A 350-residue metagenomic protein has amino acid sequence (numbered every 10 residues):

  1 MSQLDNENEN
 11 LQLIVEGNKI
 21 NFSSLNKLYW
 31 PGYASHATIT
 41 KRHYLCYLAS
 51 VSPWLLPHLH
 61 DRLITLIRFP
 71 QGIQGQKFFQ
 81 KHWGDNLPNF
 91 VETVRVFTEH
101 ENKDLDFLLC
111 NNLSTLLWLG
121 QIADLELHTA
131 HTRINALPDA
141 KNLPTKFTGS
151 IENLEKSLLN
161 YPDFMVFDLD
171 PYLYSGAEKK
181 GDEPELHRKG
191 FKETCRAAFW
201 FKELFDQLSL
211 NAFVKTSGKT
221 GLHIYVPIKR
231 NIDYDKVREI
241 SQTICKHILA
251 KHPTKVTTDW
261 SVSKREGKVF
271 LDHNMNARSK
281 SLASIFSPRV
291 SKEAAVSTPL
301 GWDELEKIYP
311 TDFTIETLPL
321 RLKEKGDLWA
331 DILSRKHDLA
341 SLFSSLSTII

Functional and structural regions predicted by a protein language model:
M1-L45, H60, I122, T132-F164 (+3 more regions): C-terminal accessory nucleic-acid interaction domains of nucleic acid-metabolism proteins
L55: Substrate/cofactor-recognition hotspot
D61-I73, K215-G218, D259-W260: Short, glycine/acidic-rich hinge or "gate" loops at secondary-structure transitions that mediate conformational
I73-K146, L154, M165, P171: Basic, low-complexity intrinsically disordered segments
G190-A197, L204-Q207: A conserved hydrophobic secondary-structure block that centers on an alpha-helix together with its immediately flanking
K202-K215: Active-site palm subdomain of RNA-directed nucleic acid polymerases
S217-V226: Short, conserved phosphate-binding/catalytic loop or strand-edge motifs used in phosphoryl-/nucleotidyl-transfer
Y225-V237: Catalytic palm subdomain of template-directed nucleic-acid polymerases, centered on the conserved carboxylate motif
